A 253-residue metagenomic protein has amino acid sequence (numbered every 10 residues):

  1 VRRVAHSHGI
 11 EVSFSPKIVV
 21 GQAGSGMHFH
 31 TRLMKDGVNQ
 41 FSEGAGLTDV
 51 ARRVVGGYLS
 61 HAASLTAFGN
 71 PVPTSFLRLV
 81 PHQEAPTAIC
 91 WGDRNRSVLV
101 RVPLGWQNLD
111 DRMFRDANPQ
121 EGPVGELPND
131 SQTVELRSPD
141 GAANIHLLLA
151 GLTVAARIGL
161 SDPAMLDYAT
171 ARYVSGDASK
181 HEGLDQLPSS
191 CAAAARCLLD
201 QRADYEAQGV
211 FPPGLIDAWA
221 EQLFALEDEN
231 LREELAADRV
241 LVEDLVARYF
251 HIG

Functional and structural regions predicted by a protein language model:
R2-A164: Active-site capping/gating regions of soluble enzymes
T170-G253: Acidic, glycine-enriched catalytic cores built around paired aspartates
